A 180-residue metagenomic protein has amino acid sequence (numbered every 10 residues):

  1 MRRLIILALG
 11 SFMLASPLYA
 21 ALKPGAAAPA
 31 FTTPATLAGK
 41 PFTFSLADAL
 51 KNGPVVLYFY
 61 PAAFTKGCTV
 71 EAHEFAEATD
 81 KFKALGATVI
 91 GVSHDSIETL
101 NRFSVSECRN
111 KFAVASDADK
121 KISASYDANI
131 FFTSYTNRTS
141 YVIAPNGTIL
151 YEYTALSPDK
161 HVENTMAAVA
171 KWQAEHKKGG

Functional and structural regions predicted by a protein language model:
L4-L14: Sec-dependent N-terminal signal peptides
S16-A20: Sec/Tat signal peptide C-region and signal peptidase I cleavage site
A21-A28: Cleaved targeting-peptide boundary
P29, P54, N137-T139: Short loop/turn microsegments at loop-to-beta-strand junctions
T32-P54: A short beta-strand-turn-helix
L46-H73: Short active-site neighborhood of thiol/selenol oxidoreductases, capturing the structured segment around
T69-C108, K120-A124: Structural microenvironment flanking redox-active thiols in thiol-disulfide oxidoreductases
T136-G180: Thiol-/selenol-based redox modules, centered on thioredoxin-like and closely related oxidoreductase domains
